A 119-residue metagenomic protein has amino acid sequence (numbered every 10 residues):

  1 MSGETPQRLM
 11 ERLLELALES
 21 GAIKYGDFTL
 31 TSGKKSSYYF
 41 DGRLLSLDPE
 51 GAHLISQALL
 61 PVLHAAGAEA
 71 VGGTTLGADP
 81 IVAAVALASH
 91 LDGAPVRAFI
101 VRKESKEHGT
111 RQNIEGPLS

Functional and structural regions predicted by a protein language model:
S2-A66: Active-site-facing substrate-recognition patch
G33, V71, A98: Conserved hydrophobic/aromatic pocket- or pore-lining residues that grip, position, or stack substrates in active sites
G42-R43, T74-T75, V101-E104: Fold-independent oxyanion-binding glycine-rich loops and adjacent beta-strand/coil segments at enzyme active sites
S46-P49, D79, H108: Loop/helix-junction capping segments adjacent to catalytic residues or to phosphate/diphosphate-binding pockets
G51, G72-G73, E107-G109: Glycine-centered small-residue hotspots that permit tight backbone geometry or close packing
G67-T75: Short glycine-rich phosphate-binding loop at a beta-alpha junction
T75-I81: Gly/Ser/Thr-rich loops at beta-strand to alpha-helix junctions that form or flank small-molecule/cofactor-binding
V82-S119: Short, glycine/charge-rich flexible loops or terminal/linker lids adjacent to PRPP-binding catalytic cores
